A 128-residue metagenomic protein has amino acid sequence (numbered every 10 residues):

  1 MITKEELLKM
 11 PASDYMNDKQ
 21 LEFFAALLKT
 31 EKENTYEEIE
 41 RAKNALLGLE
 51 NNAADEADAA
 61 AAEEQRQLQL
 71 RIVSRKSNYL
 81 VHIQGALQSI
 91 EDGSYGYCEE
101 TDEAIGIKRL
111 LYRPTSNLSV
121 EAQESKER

Functional and structural regions predicted by a protein language model:
M1-D92: Interaction interfaces in information-processing and related assembly proteins
E37, Q123-R128: Short amphipathic alpha-helical segments at helix boundaries and their inter-helical linkers
S77, Y95, S116: Residues immediately within or flanking Cys/His clusters that coordinate Zn2+ in small zinc-binding modules
I90, D102-A104: A generic structural signal for ordered secondary structure
C98-D102, S119: Short cysteine-rich clusters marking metal-coordination/redox-active sites
A104-G106, E127: Short functional micro-motifs and their immediate structural scaffolds
K108-R113: Short Cys/His-rich "knuckle" micro-motifs
P114-E124: Cysteine-rich micro-motifs
